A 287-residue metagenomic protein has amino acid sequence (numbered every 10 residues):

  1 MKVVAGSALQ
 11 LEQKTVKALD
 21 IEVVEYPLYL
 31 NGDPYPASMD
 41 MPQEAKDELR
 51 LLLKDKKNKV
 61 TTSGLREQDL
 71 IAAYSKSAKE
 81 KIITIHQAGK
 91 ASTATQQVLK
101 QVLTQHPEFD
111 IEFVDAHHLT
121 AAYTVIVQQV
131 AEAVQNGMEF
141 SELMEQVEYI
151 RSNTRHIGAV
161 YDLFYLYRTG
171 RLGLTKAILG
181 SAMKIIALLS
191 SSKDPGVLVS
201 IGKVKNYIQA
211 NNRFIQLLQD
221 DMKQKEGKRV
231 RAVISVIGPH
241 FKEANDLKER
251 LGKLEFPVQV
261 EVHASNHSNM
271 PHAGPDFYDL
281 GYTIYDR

Functional and structural regions predicted by a protein language model:
K2-R66: N-terminal glycine-rich anion-binding loop in soluble enzyme alpha/beta folds
V3-A5, T84, F113, I234: Structural beta-sheet core signal
L9-D33, K90-L103, F109-E112, H118-R287: Mixed-charge interfacial surface used for oligomerization/domain docking and macromolecular partner engagement
D55-R66, Q87-A91, D115, L119: Short secondary-structure transition/capping motifs
T61-Q68, I208-N212: Conserved phosphate-coordination/catalytic loops
G64-Q105: Active-site cofactor/cluster-binding pocket
